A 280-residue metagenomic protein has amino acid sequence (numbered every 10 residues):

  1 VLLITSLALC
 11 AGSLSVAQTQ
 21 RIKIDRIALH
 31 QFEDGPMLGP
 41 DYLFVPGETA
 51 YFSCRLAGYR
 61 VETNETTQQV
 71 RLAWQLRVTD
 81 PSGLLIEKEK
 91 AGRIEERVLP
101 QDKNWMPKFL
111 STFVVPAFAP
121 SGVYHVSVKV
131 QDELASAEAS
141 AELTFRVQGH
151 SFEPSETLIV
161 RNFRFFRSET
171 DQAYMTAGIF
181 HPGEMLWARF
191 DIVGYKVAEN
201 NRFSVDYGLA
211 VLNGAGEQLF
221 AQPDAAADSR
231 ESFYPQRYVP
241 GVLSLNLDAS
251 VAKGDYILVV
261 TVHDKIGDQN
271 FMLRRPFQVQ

Functional and structural regions predicted by a protein language model:
V1-G12: Bacterial N-terminal signal peptides
S13-A17: Sec/Tat signal peptide C-region and signal peptidase I cleavage site
Q18-Q280: Intrinsically disordered, low-complexity terminal regions enriched in Ser/Thr/Pro/Gly and charged residues
